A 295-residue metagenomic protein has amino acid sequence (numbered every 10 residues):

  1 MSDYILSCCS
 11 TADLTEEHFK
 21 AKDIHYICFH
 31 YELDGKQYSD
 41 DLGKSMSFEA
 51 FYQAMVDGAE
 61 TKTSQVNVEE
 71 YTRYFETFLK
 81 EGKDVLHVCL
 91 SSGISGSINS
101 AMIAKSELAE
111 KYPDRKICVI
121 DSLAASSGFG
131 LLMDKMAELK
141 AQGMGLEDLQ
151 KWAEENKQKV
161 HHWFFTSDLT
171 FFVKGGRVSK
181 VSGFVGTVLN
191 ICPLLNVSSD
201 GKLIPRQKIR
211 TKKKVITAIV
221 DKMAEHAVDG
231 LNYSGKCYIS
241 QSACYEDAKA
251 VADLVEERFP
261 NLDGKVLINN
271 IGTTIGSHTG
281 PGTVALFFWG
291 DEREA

Functional and structural regions predicted by a protein language model:
M1, K36-Q37, A59-E60, D121 (+1 more regions): A short, structure-level motif marking secondary-structure boundaries and short turns
D3, T11-F19, I24-H30, L86 (+6 more regions): Mixed-charge interfacial surface used for oligomerization/domain docking and macromolecular partner engagement
D3-I5, L79: A general secondary-structure boundary signal
I5-S64, E70: N-terminal glycine-rich anion-binding loop in soluble enzyme alpha/beta folds
D34, G93, G201: Positions that flank functional sites
S45-Y52, F75, K80, E107: A short glycine/small-residue-enriched secondary-structure motif
S47-F48, N67, D168, V255: A general marker of short, structured functional hotspots
V56-S92, N99-I103, Q150: Glycine-rich phosphate- or other oxyanion-binding loops that anchor nucleotides, phosphorylated ligands
